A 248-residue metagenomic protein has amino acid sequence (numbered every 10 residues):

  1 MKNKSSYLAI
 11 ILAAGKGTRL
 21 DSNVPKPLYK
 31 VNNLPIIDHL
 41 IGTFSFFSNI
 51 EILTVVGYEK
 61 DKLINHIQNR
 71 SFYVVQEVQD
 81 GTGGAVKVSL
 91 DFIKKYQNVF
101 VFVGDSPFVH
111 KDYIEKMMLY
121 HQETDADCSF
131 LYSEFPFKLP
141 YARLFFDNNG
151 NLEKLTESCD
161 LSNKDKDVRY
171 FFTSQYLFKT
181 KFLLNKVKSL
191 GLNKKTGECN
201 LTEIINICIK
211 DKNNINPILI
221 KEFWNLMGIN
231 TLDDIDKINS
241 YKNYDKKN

Functional and structural regions predicted by a protein language model:
M1-S22: N-terminal nucleotide-binding beta1-loop-alpha1 segment
M1-Y7, L34-G104, F108-D112, E123: Conserved N-terminal catalytic core of the sugar/cofactor nucleotidyltransferase
K2-Y7, R169-N248: Conserved alpha/beta core of the MobA/IspD/sugar-nucleotide pyrophosphorylase nucleotidyltransferase superfamily
A9-I11, L53-T54, V101, C128-L131 (+1 more regions): Structural beta-sheet core signal
I11, I37, S89, D105 (+3 more regions): Residue-level signal for inorganic ion chemistry
V24-K30, L190-N193: Short glycine-enriched, charge-decorated loop/helix-capping segments at active-site entrances that position
P27, E51, F72, N151 (+1 more regions): Conserved beta-strand segments of alpha/beta enzyme cores
V109-K195, T202, N214, I220: Conserved core of the sugar-phosphate nucleotidyltransferase
